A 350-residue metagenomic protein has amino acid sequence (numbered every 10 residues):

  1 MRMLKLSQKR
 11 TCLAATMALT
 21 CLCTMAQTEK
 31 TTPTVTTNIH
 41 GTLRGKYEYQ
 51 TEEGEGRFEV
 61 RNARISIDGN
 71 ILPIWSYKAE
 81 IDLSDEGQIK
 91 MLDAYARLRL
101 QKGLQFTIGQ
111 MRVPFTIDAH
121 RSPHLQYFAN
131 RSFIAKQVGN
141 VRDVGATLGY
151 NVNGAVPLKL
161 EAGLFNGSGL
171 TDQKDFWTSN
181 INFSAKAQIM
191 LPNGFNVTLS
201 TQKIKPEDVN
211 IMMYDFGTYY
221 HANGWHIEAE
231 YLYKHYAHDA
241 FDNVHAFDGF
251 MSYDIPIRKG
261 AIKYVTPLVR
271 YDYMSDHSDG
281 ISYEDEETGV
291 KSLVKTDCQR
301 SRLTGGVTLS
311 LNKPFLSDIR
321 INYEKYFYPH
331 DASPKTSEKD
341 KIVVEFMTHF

Functional and structural regions predicted by a protein language model:
M1-E29: Bacterial Sec-dependent N-terminal signal peptides
K9-C12, T37, M347-H349: Short N-terminal leader segment in a subset of presequences, especially plant chloroplast and some mitochondrial
E29-G169, S179-I181, A187-F195, S252 (+1 more regions): Outer membrane beta-barrel
T51-E53, L72, R97-R99, A119-R121 (+1 more regions): Outer-membrane beta-barrel pore domains
Q173-W177: Active-site cleft segment of glycoside hydrolase catalytic domains centered on the general acid/base Glu
